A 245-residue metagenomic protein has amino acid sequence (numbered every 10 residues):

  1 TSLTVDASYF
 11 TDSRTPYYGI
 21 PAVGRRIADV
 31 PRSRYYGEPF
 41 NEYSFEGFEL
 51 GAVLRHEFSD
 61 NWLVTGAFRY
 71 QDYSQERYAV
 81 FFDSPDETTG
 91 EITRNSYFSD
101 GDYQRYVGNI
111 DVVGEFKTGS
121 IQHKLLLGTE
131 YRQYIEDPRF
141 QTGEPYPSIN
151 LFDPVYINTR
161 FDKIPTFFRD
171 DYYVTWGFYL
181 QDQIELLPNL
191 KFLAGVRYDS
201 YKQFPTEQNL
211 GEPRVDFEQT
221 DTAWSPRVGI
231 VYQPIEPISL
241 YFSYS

Functional and structural regions predicted by a protein language model:
S2-E57, Y70-Y103, Y146-F167, D171 (+1 more regions): Acidic/polar loop-and-plug regions of large Gram-negative outer-membrane beta-barrel proteins
S2-S13, L54, E115-E144: Internal hydrophobic scaffold segments of catalytic domains
S2-S8, Y103, Q122-K124, E130-R132 (+1 more regions): Structural signature of Gram-negative outer-membrane beta-barrels, strongest in the C-terminal barrel of TonB-dependent
D12-Y18, S74-A79, I121, Q133-F140 (+3 more regions): Outer-membrane beta-barrel proteins
G24-V30, Q104-D111, E115, K124-L126 (+1 more regions): Solvent-exposed loop/turn elements at secondary-structure boundaries
E49, V53, D111-V113, Y179-Q181 (+1 more regions): Outer-membrane beta-barrel architecture
H56, G66, G108, H123-L125 (+1 more regions): Polar/charged side chains located within well-ordered beta-strands of beta-rich proteins
Y131-D171, P234, S239, S243-S245: Feature marks flexible
